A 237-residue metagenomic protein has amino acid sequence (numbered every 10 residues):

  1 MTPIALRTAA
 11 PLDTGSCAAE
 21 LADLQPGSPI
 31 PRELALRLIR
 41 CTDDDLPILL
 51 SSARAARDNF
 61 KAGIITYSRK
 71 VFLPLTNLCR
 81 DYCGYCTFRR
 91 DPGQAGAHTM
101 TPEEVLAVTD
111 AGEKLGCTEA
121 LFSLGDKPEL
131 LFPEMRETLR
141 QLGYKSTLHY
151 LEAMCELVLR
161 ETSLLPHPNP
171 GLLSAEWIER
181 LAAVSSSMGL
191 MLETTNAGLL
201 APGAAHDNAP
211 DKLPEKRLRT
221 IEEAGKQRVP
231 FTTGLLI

Functional and structural regions predicted by a protein language model:
M1-F72, T76-R80: Flexible, acidic/Gly-rich N-terminal and inter-domain linker regions that tether and position cofactor-handling modules
R7, A35-T42, R90-D91, R136 (+1 more regions): A generic short-segment signal for beta-strand/edge and adjacent turn/coil regions
A9-D13, P26-P31, Y82-C86, L130-F132 (+3 more regions): Short amphipathic alpha-helical segments, especially helix-boundary/capping motifs
D13, D23, D43-D45, D58 (+6 more regions): Acidic-enriched, low-complexity/disordered segments with a strong bias for Aspartate over Glutamate
Q25, D43, R57-K61, T87 (+3 more regions): Structural signal for hydrophobic packing residues in well-ordered secondary-structure cores of soluble enzyme domains
I65-E104, K127-P128: Canonical Radical SAM [4Fe-4S] cluster-binding loop centered on the CxxxCxxC motif and its immediate flanking residues
P92-G234: Conserved Radical SAM active-site core
